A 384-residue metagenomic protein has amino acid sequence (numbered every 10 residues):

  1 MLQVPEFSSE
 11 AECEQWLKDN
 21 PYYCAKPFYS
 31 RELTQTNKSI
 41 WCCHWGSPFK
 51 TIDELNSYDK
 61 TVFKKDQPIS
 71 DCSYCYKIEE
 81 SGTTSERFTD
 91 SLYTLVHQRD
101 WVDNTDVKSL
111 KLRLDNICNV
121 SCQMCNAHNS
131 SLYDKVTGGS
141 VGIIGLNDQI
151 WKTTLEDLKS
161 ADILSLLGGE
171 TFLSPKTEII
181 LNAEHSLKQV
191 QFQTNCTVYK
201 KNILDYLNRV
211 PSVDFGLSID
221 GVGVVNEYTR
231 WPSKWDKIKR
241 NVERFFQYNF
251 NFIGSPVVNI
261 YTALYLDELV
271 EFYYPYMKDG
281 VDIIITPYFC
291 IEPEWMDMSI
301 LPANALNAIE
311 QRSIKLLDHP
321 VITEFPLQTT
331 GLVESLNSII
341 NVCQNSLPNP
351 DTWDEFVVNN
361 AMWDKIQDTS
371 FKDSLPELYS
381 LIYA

Functional and structural regions predicted by a protein language model:
L2-K26: Short, basic/aromatic recognition patches
F7-C13, T51-K65, D106-R113: Short, intrinsically disordered, charge-biased short linear motifs at domain edges
L17, H44-E80, Y383: Membrane-interface junctions of multi-pass transporters
A25-N37, C42, D100-H128, D162-L166: N-terminal pre-triad scaffold of radical SAM enzymes
Y76-I78, C125-S131: Detector for the c-type heme attachment site
T83-K108, C118-V120, S140-V141, G145: Recognition helices and adjacent regulatory flanks at domain boundaries
V107-I117, H128-Q149, L158-P175, H185-K201 (+3 more regions): Core AdoMet radical
Q191, S212-G216, D236-Y383: Conserved C-terminal portion of the radical SAM core fold that forms the substrate/S-adenosylmethionine-binding
